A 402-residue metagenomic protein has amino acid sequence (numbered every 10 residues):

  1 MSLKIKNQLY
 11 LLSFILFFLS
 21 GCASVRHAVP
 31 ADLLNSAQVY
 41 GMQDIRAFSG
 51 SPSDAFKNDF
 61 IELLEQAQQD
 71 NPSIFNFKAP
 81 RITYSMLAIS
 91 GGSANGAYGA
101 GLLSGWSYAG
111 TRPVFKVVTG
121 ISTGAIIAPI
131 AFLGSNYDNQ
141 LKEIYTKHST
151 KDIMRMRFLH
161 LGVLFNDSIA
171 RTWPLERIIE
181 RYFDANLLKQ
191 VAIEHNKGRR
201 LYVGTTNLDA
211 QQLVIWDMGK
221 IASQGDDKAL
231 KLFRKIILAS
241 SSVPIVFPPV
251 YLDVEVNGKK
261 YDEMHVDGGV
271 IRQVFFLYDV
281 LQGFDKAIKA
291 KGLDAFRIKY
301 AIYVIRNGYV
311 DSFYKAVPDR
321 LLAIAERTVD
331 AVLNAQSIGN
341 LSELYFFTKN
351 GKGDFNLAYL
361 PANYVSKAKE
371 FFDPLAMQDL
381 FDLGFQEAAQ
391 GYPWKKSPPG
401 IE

Functional and structural regions predicted by a protein language model:
S2-Y10: Bacterial N-terminal signal peptides that target proteins for export
F18-G21: C-terminal motif of bacterial Sec signal peptides marking the signal peptidase cleavage site
A23-K116, F132-E402: Patatin-like phospholipase
S93, I121-S122: Catalytic nucleophile serine of serine hydrolases, specifically the conserved "nucleophile elbow" pentapeptide
I127-I130: Hydrolases whose catalytic domains are alpha/beta-hydrolase-1, hotdog thioesterase, or metallo-beta-lactamase-like
